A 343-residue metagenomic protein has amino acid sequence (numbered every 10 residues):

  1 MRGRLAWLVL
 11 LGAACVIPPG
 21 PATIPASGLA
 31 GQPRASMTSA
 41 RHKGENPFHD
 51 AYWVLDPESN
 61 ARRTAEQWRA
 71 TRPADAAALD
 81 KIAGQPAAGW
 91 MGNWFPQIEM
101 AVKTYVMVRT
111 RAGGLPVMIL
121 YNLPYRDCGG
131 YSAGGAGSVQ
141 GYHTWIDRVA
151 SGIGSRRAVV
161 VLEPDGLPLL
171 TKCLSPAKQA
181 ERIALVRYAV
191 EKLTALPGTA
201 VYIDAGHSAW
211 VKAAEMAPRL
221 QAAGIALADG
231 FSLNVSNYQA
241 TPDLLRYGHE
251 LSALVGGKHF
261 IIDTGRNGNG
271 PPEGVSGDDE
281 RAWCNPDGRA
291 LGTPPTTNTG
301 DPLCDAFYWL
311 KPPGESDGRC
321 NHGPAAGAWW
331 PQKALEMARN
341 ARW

Functional and structural regions predicted by a protein language model:
M1-R4: Positively charged n-region of N-terminal signal peptides that target proteins for export
A6-A14: Bacterial N-terminal signal peptides
S27-W53, S59: N-terminal low-complexity, Pro/Thr/Ser-rich intrinsically disordered segments that act as propeptides or flexible
P47-G152, P312-A338: N-terminal carbohydrate-binding/catalytic regions of secreted carbohydrate-active enzymes
Y52-L55, A88-G92, L115-L120, R157-E163 (+5 more regions): Structural recognition of the beta-strand scaffold that forms the well-ordered cores of secreted hydrolase catalytic
L55-A83, S208-A334: Surface-exposed substrate-engagement region within the catalytic domains of secreted or surface-exposed extracellular
P96-Q97, M107-V201, E215-R219, L227: Substrate-binding cleft of extracellular glycoside hydrolase catalytic domains
